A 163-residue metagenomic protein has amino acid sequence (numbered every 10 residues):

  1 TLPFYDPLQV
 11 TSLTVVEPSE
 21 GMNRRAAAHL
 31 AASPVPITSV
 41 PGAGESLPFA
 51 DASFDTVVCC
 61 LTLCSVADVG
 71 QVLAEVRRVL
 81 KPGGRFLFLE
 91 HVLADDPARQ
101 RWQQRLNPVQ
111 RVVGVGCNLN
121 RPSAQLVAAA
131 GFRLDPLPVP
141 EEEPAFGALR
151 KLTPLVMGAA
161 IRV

Functional and structural regions predicted by a protein language model:
T1-S46: Class I SAM-dependent methyltransferase SAM/SAH-binding core
E45-V57: A short acidic, Gly/Pro-enriched loop at the edge of an enzyme's catalytic core that lines a small-molecule cofactor
D55-D68: A short SAM/SAH-binding and catalytic strip from SAM-dependent methyltransferases
G70-P82: A short glycine-rich, Lys/Arg-flanked "PGG" loop and its adjoining helix->strand segment in the class I
G83-H91: Conserved beta-strand signature within the Rossmann-like core of class I S-adenosyl-L-methionine
H91-D96, E141-E142: Short "lid" loop at the C-terminus of a central beta-strand within the Rossmann-like core of SAM-dependent
V115-G131: Short alpha-helix
P138-V163: Core SAM-dependent methyltransferase catalytic element
